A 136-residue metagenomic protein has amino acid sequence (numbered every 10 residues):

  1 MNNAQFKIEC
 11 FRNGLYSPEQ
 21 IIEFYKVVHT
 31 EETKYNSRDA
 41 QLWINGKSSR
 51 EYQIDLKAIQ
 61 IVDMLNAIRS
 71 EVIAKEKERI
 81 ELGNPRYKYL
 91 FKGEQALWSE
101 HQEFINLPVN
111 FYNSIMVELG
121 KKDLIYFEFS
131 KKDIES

Functional and structural regions predicted by a protein language model:
M1, Q53-Q60, L107-N110: Alpha-helix boundary/N-cap detector
M1-Q20: A short, Lys/Arg-rich alpha-helix, primarily the initiator
C10-F11, I22-Y25, R50: Secondary-structure-rich domain cores
E19-I22, R38: Residues within the helices of the helix-turn-helix
K26-I54: Recognition helix of helix-turn-helix/homeodomain-like DNA-binding domains that insert into the DNA major groove
I44, V62-N66, K77: Residue-level detector of alpha-helical secondary structure
R50-E71: DNA major-groove recognition helix of helix-turn-helix/homeodomain DNA-binding modules
S70-S136: Helix-turn-helix/homeodomain-like alpha-helical modules used for DNA recognition and transcription-factor dimerization
